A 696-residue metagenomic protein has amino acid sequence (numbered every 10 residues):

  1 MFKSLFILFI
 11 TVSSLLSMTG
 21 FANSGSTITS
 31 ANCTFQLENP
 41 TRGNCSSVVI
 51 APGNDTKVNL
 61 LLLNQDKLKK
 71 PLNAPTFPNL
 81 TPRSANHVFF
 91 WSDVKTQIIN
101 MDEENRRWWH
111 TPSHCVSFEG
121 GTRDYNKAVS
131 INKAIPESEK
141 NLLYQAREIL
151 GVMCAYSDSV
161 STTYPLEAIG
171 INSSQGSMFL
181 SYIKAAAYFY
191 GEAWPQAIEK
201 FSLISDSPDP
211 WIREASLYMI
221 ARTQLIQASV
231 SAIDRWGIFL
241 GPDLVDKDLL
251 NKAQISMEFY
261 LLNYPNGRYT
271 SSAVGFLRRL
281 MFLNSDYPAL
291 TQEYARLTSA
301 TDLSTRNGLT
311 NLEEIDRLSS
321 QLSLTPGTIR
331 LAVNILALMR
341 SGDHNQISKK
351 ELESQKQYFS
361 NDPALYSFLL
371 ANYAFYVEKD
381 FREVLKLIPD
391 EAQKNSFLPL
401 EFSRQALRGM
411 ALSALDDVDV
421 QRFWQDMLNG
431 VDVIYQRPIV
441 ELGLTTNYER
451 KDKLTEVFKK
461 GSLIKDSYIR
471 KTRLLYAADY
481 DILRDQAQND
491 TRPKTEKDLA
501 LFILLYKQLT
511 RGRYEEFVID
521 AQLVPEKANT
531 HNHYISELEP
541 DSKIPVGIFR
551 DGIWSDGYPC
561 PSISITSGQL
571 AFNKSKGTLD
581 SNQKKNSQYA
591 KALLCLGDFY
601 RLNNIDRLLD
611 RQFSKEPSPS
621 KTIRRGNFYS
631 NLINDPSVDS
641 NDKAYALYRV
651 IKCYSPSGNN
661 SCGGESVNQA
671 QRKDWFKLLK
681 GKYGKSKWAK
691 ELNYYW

Functional and structural regions predicted by a protein language model:
F2-L5, G20-I198, S207-W696: Alpha-helical solenoid repeat scaffolds
I7-S17: Bacterial N-terminal signal peptides
